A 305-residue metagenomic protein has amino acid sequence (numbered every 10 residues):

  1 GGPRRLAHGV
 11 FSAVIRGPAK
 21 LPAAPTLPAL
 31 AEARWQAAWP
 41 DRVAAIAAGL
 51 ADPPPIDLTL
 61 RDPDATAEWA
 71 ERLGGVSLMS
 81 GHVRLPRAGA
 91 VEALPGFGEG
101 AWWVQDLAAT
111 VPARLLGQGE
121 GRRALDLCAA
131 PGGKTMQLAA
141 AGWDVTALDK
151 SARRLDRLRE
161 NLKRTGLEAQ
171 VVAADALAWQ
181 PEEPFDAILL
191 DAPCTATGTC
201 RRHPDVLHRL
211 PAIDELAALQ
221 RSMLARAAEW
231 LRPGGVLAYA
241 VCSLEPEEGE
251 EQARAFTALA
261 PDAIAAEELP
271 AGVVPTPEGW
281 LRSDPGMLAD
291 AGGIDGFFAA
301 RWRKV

Functional and structural regions predicted by a protein language model:
G1-V305: S-adenosylmethionine
